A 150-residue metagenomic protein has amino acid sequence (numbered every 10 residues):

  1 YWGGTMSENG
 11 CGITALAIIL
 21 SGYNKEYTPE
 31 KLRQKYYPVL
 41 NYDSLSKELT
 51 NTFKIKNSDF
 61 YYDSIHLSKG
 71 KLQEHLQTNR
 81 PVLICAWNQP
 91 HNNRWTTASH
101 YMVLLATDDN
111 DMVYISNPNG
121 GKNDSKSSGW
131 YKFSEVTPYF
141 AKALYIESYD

Functional and structural regions predicted by a protein language model:
Y1-T5: Flexible propeptides and autoinhibitory/regulatory segments associated with cysteine proteases
A15-D150: Conserved active-site-adjacent core of cysteine acyl-enzyme catalytic domains
